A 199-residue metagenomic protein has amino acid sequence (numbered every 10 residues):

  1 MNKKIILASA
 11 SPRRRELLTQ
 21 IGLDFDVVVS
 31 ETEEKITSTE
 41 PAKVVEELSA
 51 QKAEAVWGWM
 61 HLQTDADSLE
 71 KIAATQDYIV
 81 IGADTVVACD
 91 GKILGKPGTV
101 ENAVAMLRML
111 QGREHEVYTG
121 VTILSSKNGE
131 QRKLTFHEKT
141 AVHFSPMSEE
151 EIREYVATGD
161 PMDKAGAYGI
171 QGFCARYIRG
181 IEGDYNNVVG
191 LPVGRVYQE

Functional and structural regions predicted by a protein language model:
N2-I6, T19, P41-E199: Anionic-ligand binding patches
N2-V28: N-terminal G-site helix/loop of the GST-like fold
P12, T32, N128: Short, glycine/serine-rich, charged loops/turns that create anion-binding and catalytic segments at active sites
V28-E31, L134-F136: Catalytic beta-strand/loop signature of glycosyltransferases that borders the donor
V29-K35, V193: Short, acidic/turn-prone active-site loops that include or flank metal/cofactor- and phosphate-binding residues
S38: Surface-exposed cleft-lining segments at the edges of enzyme active sites
